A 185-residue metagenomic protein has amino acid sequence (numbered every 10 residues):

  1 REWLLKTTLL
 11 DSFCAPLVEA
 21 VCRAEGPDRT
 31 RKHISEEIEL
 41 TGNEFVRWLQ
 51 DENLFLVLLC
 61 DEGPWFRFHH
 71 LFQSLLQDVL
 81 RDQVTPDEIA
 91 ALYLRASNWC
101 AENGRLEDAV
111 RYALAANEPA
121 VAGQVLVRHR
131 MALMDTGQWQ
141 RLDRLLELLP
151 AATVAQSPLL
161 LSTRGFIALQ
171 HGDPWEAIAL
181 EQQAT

Functional and structural regions predicted by a protein language model:
R1-V79, A91-L94: C-terminal boundary/linker of central alpha/beta nucleotide-binding cores
L5, T41, V46, F68-H69 (+3 more regions): Structured catalytic/translocation cores of nucleotide/phosphate-coupled proteins
T7-T8, S12, T30, T41 (+6 more regions): Residue-identity detector for threonine
G63, A184-T185: Long hydrophobic alpha-helices with heptad-repeat/coiled-coil character
P86-L180: Extended alpha-helical scaffolding segments used for macromolecular assembly and cargo binding
